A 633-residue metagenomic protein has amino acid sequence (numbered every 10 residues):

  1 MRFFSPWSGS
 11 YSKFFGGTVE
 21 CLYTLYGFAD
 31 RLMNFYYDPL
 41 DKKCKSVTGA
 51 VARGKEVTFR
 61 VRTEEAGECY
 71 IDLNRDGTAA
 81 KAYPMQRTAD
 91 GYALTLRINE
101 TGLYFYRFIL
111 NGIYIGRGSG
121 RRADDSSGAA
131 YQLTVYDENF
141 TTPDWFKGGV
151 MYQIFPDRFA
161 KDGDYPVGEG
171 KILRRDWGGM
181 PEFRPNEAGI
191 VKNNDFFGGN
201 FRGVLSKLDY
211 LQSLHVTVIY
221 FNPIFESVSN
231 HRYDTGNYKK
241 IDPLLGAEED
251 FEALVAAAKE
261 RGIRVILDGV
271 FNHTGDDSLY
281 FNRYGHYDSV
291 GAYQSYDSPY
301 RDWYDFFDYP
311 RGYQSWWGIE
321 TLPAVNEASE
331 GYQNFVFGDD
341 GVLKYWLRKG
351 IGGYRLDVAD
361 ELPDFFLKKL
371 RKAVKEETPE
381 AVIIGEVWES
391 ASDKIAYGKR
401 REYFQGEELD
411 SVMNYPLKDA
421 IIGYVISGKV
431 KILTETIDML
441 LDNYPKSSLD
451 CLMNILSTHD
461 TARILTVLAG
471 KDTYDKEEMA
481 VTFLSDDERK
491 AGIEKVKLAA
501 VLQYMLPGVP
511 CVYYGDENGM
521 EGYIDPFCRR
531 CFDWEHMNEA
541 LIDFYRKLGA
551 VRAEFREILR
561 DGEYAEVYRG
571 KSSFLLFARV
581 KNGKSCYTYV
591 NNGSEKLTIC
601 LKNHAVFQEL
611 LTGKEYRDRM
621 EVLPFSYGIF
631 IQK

Functional and structural regions predicted by a protein language model:
V19-R60, R75-Q153, F159-R184: The feature marks proteins involved in alpha-glucan
S46-T48, K55-T58, V567-K602: Carbohydrate-binding surface patches
E65-G67, E100-Y104, E595-L597, A605: Short tyrosine-centred short linear motifs in exposed loops/low-complexity segments
I154, L211, F221, Y238 (+9 more regions): Conserved, mostly hydrophobic/aromatic
F155-T217, I224-K349, L370-E377, D393: Substrate-binding/active-site clefts of carbohydrate-active enzymes
D157, Y397-G398, M453-L484, A500-N538: Aromatic/acidic polysaccharide-binding cleft in carbohydrate-active enzymes
V255-R264, N272-H273, S278-S289, V342 (+4 more regions): Active-site-proximal helices and loops of the catalytic beta/alpha 8
R617-K633: C-terminal beta-strand-rich structural cap/linker in extracellular carbohydrate-active enzymes
